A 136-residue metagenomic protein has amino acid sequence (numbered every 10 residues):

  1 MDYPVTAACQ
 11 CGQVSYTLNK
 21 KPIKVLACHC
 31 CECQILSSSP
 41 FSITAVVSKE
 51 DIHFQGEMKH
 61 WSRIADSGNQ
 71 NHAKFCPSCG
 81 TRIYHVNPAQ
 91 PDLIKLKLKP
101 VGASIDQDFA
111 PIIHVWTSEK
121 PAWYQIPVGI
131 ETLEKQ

Functional and structural regions predicted by a protein language model:
M1-A8, Q13-Q136: A short Gly-Trp-Pro
